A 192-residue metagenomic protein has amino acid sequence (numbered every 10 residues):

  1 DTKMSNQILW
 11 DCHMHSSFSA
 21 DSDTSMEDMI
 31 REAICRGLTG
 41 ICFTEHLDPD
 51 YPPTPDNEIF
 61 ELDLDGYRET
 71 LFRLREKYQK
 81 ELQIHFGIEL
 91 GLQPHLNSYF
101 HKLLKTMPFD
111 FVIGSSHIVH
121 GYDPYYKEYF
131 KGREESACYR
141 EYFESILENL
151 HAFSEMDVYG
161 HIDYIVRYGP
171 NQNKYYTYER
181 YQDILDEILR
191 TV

Functional and structural regions predicted by a protein language model:
D1-P94, L104, V166-Q182, E187: An N-terminally biased module of ancient metal coordination in phosphate/nucleic-acid-related enzymes
F18-A20, T106-F109, I113-V192: Domain-core and long-helix interface of multi-subunit machines
Q93-N97, R140: Short gly/ser/thr-rich secondary-structure transition/capping motifs
Y99-K102: A short acidic, amphipathic alpha-helical/loop segment
